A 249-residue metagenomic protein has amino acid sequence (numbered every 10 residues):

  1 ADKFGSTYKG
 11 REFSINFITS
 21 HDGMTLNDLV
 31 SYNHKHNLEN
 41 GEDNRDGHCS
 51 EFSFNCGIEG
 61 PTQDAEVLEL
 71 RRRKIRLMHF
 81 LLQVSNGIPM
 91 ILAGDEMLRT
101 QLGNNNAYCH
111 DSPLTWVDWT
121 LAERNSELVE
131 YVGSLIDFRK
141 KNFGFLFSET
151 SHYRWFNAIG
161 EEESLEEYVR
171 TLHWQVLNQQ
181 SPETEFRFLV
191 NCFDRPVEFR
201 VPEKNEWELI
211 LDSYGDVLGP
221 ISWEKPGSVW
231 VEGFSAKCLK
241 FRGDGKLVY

Functional and structural regions predicted by a protein language model:
A1-A93, M97, N106-H110, F143 (+2 more regions): Conserved alpha/beta catalytic core and glycan-binding cleft of carbohydrate-active enzymes
L68-R72, R76, L81-I91, D95-Y249: Carbohydrate-interacting/catalytic domains
